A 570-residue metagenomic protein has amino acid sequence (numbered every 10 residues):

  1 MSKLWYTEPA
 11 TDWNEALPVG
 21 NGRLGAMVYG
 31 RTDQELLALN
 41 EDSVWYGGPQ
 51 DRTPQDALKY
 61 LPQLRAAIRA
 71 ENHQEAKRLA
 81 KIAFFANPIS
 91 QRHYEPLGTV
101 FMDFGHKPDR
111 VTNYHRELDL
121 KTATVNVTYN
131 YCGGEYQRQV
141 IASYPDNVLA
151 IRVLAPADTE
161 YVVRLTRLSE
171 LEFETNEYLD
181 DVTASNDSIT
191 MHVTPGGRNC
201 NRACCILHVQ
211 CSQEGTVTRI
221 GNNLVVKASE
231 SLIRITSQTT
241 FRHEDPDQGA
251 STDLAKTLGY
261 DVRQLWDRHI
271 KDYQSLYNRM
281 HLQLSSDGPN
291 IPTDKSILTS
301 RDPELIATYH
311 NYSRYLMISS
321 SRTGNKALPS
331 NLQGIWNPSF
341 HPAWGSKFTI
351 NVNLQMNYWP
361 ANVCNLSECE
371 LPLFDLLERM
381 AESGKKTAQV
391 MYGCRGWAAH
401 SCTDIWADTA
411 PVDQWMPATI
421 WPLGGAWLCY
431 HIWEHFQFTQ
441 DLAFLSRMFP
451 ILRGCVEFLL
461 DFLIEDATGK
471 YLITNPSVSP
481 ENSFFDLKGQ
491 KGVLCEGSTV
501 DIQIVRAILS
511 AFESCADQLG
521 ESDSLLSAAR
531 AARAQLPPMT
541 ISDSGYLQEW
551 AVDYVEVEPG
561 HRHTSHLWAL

Functional and structural regions predicted by a protein language model:
M1-P417, L423, E434-F436, R453 (+4 more regions): Aromatic-residue-lined binding/catalytic grooves and analogous aromatic/hydrophobic interfacial grooves in multimeric
E304-A307, S446, P450, Q503: A generic "alpha-helical surface" signal
Q355, W427, Q503: Active-site phosphate/pyrophosphate-handling residues
G424-H435, F444-D461: Extended, hydrophobic alpha-helical segments in both membrane/secreted and soluble proteins
G454, F458-C515: Acidic/histidine-rich catalytic neighborhood
